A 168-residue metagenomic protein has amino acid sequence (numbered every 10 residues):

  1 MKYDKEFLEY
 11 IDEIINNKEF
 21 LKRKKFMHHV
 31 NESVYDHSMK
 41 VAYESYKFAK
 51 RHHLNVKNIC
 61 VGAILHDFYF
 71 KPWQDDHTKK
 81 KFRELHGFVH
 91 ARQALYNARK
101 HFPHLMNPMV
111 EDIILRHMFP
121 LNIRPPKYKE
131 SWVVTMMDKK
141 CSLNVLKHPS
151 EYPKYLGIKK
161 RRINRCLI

Functional and structural regions predicted by a protein language model:
M1-I168: Metal-dependent phosphohydrolase cores
